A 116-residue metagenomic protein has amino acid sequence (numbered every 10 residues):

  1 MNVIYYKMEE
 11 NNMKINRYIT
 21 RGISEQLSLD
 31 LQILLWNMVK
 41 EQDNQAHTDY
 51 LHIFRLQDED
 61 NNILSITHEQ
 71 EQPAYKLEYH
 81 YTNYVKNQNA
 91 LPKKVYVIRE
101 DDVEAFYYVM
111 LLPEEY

Functional and structural regions predicted by a protein language model:
M1-K86: N-terminal "domain-start" segment
A74-Y116: Short, compact, well-ordered microdomains
